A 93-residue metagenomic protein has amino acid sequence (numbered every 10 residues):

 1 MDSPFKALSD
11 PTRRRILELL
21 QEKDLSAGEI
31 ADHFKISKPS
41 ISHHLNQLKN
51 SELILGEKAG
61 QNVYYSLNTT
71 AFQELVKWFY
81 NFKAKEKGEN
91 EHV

Functional and structural regions predicted by a protein language model:
A7-T12, T69-T70: Short helix-coil-helix linker/hinge
R14-I16: Pre-recognition alpha-helix immediately N-terminal to the DNA-recognition helix within helix-turn-helix or winged-helix
E18, H43-N46, Q61: Base-recognition residues in the alpha-helical recognition helix of bacterial helix-turn-helix
L19, H33: Residues within the alpha-helical elements of helix-turn-helix
E22-G28: Short capping segments at the starts of secondary-structure elements
S26, S37-S40: Helix-turn-helix DNA-binding motif, specifically the short coil turn and the N-cap/start of the second
K49-A59, S66: Beta-hairpin "wing" of winged helix-turn-helix
T69-V93: Amphipathic alpha-helical dimerization/coiled-coil segments that flank or bridge DNA-binding/regulatory modules
